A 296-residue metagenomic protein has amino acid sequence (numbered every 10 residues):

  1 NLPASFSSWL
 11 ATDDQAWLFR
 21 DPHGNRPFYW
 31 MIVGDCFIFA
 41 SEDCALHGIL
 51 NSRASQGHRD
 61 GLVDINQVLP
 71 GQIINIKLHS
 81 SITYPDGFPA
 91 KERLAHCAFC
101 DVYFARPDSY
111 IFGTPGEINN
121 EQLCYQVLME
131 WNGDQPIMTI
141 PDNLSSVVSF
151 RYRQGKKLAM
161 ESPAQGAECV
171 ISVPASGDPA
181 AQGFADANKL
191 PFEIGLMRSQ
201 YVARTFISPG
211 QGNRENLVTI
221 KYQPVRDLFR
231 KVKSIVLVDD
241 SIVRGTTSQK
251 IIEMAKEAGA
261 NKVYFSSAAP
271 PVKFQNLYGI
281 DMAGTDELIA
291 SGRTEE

Functional and structural regions predicted by a protein language model:
N1-G177, A185-R226: N-terminal segments that mediate ammonia production and transfer in glutamine-dependent amidotransferase systems
D14-Q15, P27, I252-E296: PRPP-dependent phosphoribosyltransferase catalytic core
W17, C169, V236, Y264-S266: A structural signal for isolated positions on well-ordered beta-strands in alpha/beta enzyme cores
V170, G177-F184, N188, F192 (+2 more regions): Extended, hydrophobic alpha-helical segments in both membrane/secreted and soluble proteins
P179-Q182, D186, P191-S199, A203 (+1 more regions): Feature captures the catalytic cores and cofactor-binding loops of soluble hydro-lyases/lyases that act on carboxylate
N216-T219, V232-S234, G284-I289, R293: Glycine- and aromatic-enriched membrane alpha-helices
L228-R230: Short, flexible hinge/linker loops that cap or flank conserved catalytic cores
